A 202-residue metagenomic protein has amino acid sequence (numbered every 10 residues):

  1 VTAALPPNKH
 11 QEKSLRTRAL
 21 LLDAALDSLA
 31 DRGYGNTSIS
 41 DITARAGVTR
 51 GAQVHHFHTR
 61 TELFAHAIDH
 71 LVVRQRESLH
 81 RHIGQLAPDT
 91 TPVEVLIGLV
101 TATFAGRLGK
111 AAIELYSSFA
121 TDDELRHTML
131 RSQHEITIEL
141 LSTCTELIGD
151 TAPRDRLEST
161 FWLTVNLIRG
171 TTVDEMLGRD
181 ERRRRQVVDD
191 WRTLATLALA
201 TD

Functional and structural regions predicted by a protein language model:
V1-R16, L177, D202: N-terminal intrinsically disordered/low-complexity leader segments
L20, A24, S28-E62, H66: Helix-turn-helix
L22, A65, I97, H134-T145 (+4 more regions): An amphipathic alpha-helix signature
E62, H66, E77-G109, T160-T164: Hydrophobic alpha-helical connector segments
D69-Q75: Short, basic, alpha-helical segments at the C-terminal edge of helix-turn-helix-like DNA-binding modules
R76-E77, R81, F104-I113, D123-G149 (+2 more regions): Amphipathic alpha-helical packing segments from all-alpha helical-bundle domains
L125-L130, L147-D202: Hydrophobic/aromatic-rich alpha-helical bundle segments in the mid-to-C-terminal region
